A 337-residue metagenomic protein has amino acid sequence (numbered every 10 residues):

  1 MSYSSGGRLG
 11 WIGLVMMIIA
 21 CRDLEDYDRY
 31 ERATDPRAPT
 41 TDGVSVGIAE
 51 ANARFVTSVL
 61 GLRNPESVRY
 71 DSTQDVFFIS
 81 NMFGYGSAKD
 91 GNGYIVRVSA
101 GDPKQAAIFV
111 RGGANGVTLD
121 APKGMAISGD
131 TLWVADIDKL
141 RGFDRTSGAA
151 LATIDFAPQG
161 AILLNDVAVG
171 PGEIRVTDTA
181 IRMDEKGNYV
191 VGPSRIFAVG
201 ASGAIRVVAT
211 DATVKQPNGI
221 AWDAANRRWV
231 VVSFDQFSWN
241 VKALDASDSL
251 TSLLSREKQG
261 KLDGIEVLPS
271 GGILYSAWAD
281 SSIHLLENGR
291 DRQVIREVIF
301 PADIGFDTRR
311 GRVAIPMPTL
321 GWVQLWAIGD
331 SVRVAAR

Functional and structural regions predicted by a protein language model:
R22-E25: Bacterial signal peptide processing site
D42-G61: A short helix->beta-strand "capping" segment at the edge of beta-propeller domains
R54-S58, K104-N115, A150-F156, A204-T210 (+2 more regions): A short beta-strand motif characteristic of beta-propeller blades
G61, D71, F77-D90, L132-D138 (+5 more regions): Conserved beta-strand positions in repeat-built beta-propeller and related beta-rich domains
L62-S72, Y85, G113-D130, P158-I181 (+4 more regions): Beta-rich, blade/repeat-based domains predominating in secreted/periplasmic proteins but also intracellular
G93-V96, K139-R141, S194-F197, N240-K242 (+2 more regions): A short loop-to-beta-strand structural motif that recurs across blades of beta-propeller domains
S99-P103, D144-A149, V199-G203, D245-S249 (+2 more regions): Short loop/turn segments that connect beta-strands within beta-propeller blades
G305-R337: Blade-level signature of beta-propeller repeat domains, shared across WD40, Kelch, NHL, RCC1 and BNR/Asp-box propellers
